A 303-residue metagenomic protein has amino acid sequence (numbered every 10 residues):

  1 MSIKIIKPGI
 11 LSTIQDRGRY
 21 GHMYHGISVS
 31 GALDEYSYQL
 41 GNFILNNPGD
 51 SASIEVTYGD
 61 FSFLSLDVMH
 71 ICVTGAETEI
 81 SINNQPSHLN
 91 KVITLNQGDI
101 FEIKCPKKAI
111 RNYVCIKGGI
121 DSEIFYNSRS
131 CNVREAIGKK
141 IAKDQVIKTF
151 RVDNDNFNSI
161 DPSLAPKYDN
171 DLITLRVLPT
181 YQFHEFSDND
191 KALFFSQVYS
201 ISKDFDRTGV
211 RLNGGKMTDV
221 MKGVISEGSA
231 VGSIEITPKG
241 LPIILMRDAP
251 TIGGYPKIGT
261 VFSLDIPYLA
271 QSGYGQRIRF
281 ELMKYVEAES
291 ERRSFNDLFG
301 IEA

Functional and structural regions predicted by a protein language model:
M1-A303: Conserved "landmark" site that anchors the functional core of diverse proteins
